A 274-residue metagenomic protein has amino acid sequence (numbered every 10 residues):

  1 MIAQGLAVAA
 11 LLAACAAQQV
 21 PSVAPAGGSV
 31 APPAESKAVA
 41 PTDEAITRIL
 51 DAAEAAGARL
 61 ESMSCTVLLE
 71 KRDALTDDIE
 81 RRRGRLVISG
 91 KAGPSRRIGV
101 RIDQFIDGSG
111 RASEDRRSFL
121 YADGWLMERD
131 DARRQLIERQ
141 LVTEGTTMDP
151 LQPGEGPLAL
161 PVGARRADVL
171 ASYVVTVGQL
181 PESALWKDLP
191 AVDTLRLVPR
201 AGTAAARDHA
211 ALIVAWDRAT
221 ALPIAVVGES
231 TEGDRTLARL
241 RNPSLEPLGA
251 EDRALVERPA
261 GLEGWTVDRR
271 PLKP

Functional and structural regions predicted by a protein language model:
M1-Q19: Sec-dependent N-terminal signal peptides
C15-K37, A132, P181-V192, A201-A211 (+1 more regions): Non-transmembrane domains of secretory- and envelope-associated proteins
K37, P41-I49, R59, I79 (+3 more regions): Flexible, processing/modification-adjacent segments and terminal tails in exported/periplasmic/extracellular proteins
A45-R134: N-terminal mature ectodomain segment of secretory-pathway/periplasmic proteins
R59-T66, G93-R101, D188-V198, T220-V227: Short, hydrophobic/aromatic-rich segments at coil-to-beta transitions
V67-K71, A92, I102-I106, W125 (+6 more regions): A mature extracytoplasmic/lumenal domain signature
E80-G84, D115-F119, Q135-R139, A210-L212 (+2 more regions): Short beta-strand segments
V87-K91, G178-L180, A215-A219: Short beta-strand micro-motifs enriched in acidic
